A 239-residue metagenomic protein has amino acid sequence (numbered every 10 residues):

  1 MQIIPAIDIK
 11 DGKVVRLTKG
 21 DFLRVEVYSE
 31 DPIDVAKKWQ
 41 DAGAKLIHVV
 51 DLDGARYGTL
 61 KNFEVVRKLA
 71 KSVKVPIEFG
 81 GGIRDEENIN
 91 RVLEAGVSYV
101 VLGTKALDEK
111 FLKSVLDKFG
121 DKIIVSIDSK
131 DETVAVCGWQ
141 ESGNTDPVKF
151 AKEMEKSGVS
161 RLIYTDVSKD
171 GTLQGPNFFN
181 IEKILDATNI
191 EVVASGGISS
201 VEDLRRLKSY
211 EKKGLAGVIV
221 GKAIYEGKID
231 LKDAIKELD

Functional and structural regions predicted by a protein language model:
Q2-A6, L46, K74-E78, S98-V101 (+5 more regions): Structural preference for beta-strand elements that scaffold enzyme active sites
D8, W39, I47, V92 (+5 more regions): Conserved, mostly hydrophobic/aromatic
G12, K19-L23, V97-D170: Conserved anion-binding
L46-N62, Y164-Q174: Glycine-rich, proline-tolerant flexible connector loops at the mouths of alpha/beta enzymes
D53, L60-D117: Glycine/small-residue-rich loop that forms an oxyanion/phosphate-binding "nest" at active or ligand-binding sites
L60-R67, Q140-K149, Q174-K183: Charged helix-capping and loop-helix junction motifs
V73, I77-S98, F179-G214, A234: Catalytic cores of alpha/beta
K110-K118, I123, K208-G217, I224-D239: C-terminal helical cap(s) of enzyme catalytic domains, especially alpha/beta-barrels
